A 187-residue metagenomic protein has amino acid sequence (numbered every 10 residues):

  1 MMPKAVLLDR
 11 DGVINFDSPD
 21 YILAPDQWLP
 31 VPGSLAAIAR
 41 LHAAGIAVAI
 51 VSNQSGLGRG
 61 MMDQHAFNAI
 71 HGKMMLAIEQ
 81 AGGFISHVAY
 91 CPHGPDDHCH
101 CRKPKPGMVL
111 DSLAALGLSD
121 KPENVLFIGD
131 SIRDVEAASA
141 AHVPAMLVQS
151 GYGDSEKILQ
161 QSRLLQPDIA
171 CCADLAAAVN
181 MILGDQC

Functional and structural regions predicted by a protein language model:
M1-R10, C172-C187: Non-catalytic pre-domain segments flanking phosphatase-related domains
M1-V48: Active-site neighborhood of HAD-like aspartate-dependent phosphohydrolases
S34, I38-H71, F84-D97, A138: Substrate-recognition element of Asp-dependent hydrolases with the DxDx(T/V) motif
N53-Q54, Q149-Y152, L175: Short secondary-structure boundary segments
G60-M75, H100-L113: Short, electropositive alpha-helical surface patch
I70-H87, I158-L183: Structural recognition of alpha->loop->beta junctions
R102-V135: Conserved Lys-Pro-Asp/Glu-containing loop-to-beta segment of HAD-superfamily phosphomonoesterases, centered on
F127-A170: Acidic, Mg2+-coordinating phosphoryl-transfer loop and its flanking beta/alpha structural elements, shared across
